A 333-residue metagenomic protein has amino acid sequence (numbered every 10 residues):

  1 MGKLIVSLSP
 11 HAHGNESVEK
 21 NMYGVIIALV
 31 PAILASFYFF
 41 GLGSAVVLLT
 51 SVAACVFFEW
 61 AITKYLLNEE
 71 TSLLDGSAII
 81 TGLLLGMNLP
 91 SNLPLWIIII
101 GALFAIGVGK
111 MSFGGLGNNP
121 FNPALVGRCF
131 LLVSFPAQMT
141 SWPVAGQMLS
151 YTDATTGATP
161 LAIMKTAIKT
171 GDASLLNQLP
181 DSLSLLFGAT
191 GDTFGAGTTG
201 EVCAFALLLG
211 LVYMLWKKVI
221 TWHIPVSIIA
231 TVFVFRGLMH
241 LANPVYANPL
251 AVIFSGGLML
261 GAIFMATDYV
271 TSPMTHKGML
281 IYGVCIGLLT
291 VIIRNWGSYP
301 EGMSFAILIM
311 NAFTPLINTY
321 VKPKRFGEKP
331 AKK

Functional and structural regions predicted by a protein language model:
M1-V56, W60, P330-K333: N-terminal signal-anchor module of multipass membrane proteins
M1-Y23, I293-K333: Cytosolic-side transmembrane-helix boundaries in multi-pass membrane proteins
S9, F57-E69, I106-G117, L209-K218 (+1 more regions): C-terminal ends of transmembrane helices
G24-A32, V47-E59, S77-G82, G86 (+14 more regions): Alpha-helical transmembrane segments in multi-pass membrane proteins
G41-A54, N92-G101, T193-A204, Y246-L258: Structural signature of hydrophobic alpha-helical transmembrane segments
L84-A154: Membrane-interface helix-loop-helix junctions at boundaries between adjacent transmembrane segments
P120-A124, L250-L258, M279, S298-M310: Loop-to-transmembrane alpha-helix initiation sites
P123-L208: Long hydrophobic alpha-helical segments that form multi-pass transmembrane helix bundles in integral membrane proteins
